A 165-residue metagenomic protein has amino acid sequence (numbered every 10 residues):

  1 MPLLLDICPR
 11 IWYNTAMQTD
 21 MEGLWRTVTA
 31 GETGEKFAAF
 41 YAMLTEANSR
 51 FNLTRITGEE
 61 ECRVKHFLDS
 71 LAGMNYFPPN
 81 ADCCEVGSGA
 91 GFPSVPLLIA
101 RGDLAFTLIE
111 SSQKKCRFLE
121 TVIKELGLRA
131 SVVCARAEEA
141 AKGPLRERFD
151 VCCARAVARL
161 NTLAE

Functional and structural regions predicted by a protein language model:
I7, W12, M17-N80, K114-R117 (+1 more regions): Class I SAM-dependent transferase core
G58-E61, C84, T107-E110: Short coil/turn segments at secondary-structure boundaries
N80-G89: Conserved class I S-adenosyl-L-methionine
A90-D103: Conserved SAM-binding loop of SAM-dependent methyltransferases across substrates and taxa, primarily the Class I
D103-E165: S-adenosylmethionine
